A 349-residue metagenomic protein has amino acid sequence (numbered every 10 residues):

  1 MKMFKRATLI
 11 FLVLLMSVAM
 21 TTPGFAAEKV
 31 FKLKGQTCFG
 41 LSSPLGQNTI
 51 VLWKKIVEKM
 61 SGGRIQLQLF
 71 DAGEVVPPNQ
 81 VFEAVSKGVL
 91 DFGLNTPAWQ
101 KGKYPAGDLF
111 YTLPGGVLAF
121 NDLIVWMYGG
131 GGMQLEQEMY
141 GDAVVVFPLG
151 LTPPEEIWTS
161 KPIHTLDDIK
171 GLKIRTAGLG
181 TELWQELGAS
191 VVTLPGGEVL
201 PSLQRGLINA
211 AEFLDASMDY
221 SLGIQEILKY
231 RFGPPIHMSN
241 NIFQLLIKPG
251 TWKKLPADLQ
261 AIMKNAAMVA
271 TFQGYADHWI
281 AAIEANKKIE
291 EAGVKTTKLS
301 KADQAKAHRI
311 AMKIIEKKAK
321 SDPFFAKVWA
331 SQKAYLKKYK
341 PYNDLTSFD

Functional and structural regions predicted by a protein language model:
M1-F11: Bacterial N-terminal signal peptides that target proteins for export
I10-A19: Bacterial N-terminal signal peptides
M20-A26: Sec/Tat signal peptide C-region and signal peptidase I cleavage site
A27-D122, G131-D349: N-terminal secretory/targeting leader peptides
